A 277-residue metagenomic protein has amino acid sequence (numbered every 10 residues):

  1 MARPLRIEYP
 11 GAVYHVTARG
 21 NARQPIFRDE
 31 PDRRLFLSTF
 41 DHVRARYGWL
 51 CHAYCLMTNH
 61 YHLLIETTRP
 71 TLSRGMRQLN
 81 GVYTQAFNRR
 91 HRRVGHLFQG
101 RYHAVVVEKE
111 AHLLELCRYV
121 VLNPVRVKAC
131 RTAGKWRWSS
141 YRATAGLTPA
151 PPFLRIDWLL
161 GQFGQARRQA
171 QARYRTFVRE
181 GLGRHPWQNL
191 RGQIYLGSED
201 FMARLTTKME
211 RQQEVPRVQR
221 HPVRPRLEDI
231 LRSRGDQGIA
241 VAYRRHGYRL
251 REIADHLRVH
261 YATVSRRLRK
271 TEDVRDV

Functional and structural regions predicted by a protein language model:
M1-M57, E66-V277: Short Pro-Cys-Gly-centered "Cys-loop" motif that presents a nucleophilic cysteine in a tight turn
H60: Short acidic-rich active-site patches of cyclic nucleotide enzymes
